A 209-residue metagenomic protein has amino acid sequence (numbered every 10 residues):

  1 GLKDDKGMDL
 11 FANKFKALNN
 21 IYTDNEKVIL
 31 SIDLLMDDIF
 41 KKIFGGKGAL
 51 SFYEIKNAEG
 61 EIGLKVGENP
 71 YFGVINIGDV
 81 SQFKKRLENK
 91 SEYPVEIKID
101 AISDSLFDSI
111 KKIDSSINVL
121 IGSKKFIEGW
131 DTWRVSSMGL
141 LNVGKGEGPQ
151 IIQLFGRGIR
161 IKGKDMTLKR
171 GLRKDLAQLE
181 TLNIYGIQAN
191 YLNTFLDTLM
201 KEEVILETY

Functional and structural regions predicted by a protein language model:
G1-V119, K125-S137, V143-Y209: Helicase-associated low-complexity regulatory tails and linkers flanking the ATPase motor
